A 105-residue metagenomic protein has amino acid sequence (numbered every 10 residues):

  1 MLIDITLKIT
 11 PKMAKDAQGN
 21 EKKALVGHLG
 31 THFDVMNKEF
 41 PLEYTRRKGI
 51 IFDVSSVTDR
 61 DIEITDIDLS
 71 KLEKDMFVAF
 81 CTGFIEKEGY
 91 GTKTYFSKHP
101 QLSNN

Functional and structural regions predicted by a protein language model:
M1-N105: Active-/binding-site microenvironments in catalytic and ligand-binding cores
